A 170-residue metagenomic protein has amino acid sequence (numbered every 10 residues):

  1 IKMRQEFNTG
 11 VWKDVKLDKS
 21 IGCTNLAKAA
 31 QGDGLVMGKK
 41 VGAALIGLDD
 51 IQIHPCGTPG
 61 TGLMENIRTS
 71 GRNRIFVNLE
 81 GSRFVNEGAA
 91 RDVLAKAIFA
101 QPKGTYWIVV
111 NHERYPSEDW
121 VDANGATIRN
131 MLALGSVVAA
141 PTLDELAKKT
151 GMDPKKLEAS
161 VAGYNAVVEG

Functional and structural regions predicted by a protein language model:
I1-E169: Residues forming the flavin
